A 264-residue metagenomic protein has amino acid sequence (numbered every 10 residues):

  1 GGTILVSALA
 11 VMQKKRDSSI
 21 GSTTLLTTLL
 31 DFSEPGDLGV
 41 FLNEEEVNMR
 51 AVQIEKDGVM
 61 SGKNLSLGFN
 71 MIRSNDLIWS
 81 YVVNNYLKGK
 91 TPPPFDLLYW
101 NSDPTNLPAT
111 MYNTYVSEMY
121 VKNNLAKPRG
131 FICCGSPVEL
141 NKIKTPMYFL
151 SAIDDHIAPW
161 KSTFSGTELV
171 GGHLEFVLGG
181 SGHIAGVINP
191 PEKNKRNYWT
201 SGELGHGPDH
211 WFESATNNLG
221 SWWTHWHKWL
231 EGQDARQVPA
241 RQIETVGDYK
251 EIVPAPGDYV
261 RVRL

Functional and structural regions predicted by a protein language model:
I4-N113, N123, E231-L264: Alpha/beta-hydrolase-fold enzymes
F41-I54, P190-H210: Acidic, Ser/Thr-rich peripheral helices and adjacent loops at domain boundaries
N101-V138, T145-P146: Mobile cap/lid helix-loop segments that gate and shape the active-site cleft of serine hydrolases
V116, G166, V170-G205: Catalytic histidine neighborhood in serine/cysteine hydrolases with alpha/beta-hydrolase-type architecture
I143, F149-S151, D155: Short beta-strand/loop motif that positions the catalytic acidic residue of the alpha/beta-hydrolase fold
H156-S162: Conserved alpha/beta-hydrolase "acid-adjacent" motif
H206-W222, H227: A conserved mid-domain beta-alpha-beta active-site/ligand-binding segment of alpha/beta enzyme cores
